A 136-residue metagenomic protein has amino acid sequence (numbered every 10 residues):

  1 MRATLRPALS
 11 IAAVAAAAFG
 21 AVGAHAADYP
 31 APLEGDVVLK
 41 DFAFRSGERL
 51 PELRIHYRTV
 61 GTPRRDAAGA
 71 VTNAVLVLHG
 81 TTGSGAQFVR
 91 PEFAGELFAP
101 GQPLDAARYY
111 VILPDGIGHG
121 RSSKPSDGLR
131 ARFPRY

Functional and structural regions predicted by a protein language model:
M1-A12: Bacterial N-terminal signal peptides that target proteins for export
L5, D41-E48, R54, L97 (+2 more regions): Solvent-exposed, flexible loop/coil residues
A13-A21: Hydrophobic core
V22-A26: Sec/Tat signal peptide C-region and signal peptidase I cleavage site
A27-A31, Q102-D105: Short, conserved catalytic or adaptor-binding loops enriched in Gly and charged residues
Y29-P63: N-terminal cap/lid segment of alpha/beta-hydrolase-fold proteins
R58-L129: N-terminal cap/lid subdomain of alpha/beta-hydrolase-fold enzymes
G128-Y136: Catalytic nucleophile-loop/oxyanion-hole region of alpha/beta-hydrolase and closely related hydrolase-like folds
